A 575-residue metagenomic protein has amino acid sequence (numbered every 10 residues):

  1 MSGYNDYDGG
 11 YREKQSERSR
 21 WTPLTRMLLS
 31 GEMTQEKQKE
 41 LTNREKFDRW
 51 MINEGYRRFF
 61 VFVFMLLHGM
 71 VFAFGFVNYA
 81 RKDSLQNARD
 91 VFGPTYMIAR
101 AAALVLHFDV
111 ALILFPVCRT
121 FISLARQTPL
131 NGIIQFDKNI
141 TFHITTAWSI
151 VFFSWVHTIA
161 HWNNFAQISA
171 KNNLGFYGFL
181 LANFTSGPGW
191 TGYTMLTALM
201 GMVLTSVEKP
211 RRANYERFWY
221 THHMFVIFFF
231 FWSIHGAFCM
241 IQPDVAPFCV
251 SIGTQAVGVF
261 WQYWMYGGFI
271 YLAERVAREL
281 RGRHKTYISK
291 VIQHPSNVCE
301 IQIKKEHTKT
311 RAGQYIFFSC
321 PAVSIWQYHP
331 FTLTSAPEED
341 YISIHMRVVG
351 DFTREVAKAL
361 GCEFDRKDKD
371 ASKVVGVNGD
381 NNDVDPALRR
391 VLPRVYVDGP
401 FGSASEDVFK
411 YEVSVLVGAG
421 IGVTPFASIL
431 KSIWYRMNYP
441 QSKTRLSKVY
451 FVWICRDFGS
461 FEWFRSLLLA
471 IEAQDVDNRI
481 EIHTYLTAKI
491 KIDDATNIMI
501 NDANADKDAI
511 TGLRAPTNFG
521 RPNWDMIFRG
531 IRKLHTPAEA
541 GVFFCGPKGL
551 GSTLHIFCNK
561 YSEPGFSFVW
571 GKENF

Functional and structural regions predicted by a protein language model:
M1-M51, Y485: Extended, low-complexity, polar regulatory segments
G3-G10, W326, I344, V349-T353 (+4 more regions): Reductase modules of NAD(P)H-dependent flavoproteins
N43-L280: Membrane-embedded alpha-helical bundles of multi-pass integral membrane proteins
K138-W162, V226, A419-V452: Classical protein tyrosine phosphatase
S233, Y266, I270-F318, P330: Membrane-proximal cytosolic interface modules of multi-pass membrane proteins
C299-I303, D340-V348: A generic structural motif
H329-S335: Short beta-strand-centered aromatic/proline hotspots
